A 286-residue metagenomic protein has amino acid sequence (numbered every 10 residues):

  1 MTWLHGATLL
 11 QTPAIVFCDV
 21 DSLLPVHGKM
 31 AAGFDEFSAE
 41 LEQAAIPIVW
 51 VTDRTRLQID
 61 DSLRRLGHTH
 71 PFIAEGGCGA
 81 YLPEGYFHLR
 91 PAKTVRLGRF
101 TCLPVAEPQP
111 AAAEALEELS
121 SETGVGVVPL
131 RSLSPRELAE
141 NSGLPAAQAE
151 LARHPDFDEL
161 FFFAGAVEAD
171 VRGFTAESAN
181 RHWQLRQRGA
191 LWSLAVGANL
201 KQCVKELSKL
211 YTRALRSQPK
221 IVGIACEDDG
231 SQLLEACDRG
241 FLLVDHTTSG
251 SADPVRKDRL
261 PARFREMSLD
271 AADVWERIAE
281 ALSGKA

Functional and structural regions predicted by a protein language model:
M1-C18, R65: Non-catalytic pre-domain segments flanking phosphatase-related domains
G6-A7, Q11, A31, L191-A286: Mg2+-dependent phosphoryl-transfer enzymes with acidic/Ser/Thr/Gly-rich catalytic loops
P13, A45, T69, G76 (+2 more regions): Short, well-ordered alpha-helix to beta-strand connector turns
V26-I46, Q109, V171, G197-K209 (+1 more regions): Short, acidic loop-to-helix structural element flanking the phosphoryl-transfer center in phosphate-processing enzymes
M30-L130: Active-site phosphate-binding/coordination module
T69-E75, A147-A149, G240-D245: Short hydrophobic/aromatic-enriched beta-strand-loop microsegments
L119-I224, D228-D229: Conserved acidic, metal-coordinating active-site core of Asp-based, Mg2+-dependent phosphoryl-transfer enzymes
